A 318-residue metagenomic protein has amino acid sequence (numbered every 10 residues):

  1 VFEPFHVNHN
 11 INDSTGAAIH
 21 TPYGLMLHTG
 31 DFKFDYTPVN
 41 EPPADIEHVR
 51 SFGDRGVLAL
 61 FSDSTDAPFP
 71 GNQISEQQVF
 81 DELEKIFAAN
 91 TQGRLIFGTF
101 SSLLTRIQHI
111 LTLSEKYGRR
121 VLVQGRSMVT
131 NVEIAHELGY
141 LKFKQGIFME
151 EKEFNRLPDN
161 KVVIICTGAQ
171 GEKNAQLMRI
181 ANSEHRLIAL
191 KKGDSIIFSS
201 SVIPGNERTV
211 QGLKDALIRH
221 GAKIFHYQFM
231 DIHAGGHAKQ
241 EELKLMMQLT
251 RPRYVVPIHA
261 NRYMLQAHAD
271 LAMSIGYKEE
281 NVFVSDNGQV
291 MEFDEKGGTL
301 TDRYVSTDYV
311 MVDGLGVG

Functional and structural regions predicted by a protein language model:
V1-R156, A175-A189, R208-G212: His/Asp/Glu-rich metal-coordinating catalytic cores of metallo-dependent phosphodiesterases/hydrolases acting on
Q108-T112, K116, A135-G318: C-terminal regulatory/interaction regions
